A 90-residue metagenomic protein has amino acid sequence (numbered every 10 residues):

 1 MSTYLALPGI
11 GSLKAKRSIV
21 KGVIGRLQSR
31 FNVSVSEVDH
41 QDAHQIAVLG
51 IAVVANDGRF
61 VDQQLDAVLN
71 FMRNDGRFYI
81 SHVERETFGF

Functional and structural regions predicted by a protein language model:
M1-L5, L49-I51, V83-E86: A structural signal for short, well-ordered beta-strand segments
M1-R30, S34: N-terminal first-folded block
G9-G11, G22-G25, G50, G58 (+2 more regions): Residue-identity detector for glycine
Q28, H44, R73-G76: A generic structural signal for short, non-catalytic loop/turn and secondary-structure boundary residues
R30-V35, Q64-V68: Short amphipathic alpha-helical surface micro-motifs
F31-V38, Y79-R85: Short beta-strand elements
S36-D57, G89: Short, charge-patterned binding micro-sites
V53-F90: C-terminal structural segments of small proteins and small subunits
